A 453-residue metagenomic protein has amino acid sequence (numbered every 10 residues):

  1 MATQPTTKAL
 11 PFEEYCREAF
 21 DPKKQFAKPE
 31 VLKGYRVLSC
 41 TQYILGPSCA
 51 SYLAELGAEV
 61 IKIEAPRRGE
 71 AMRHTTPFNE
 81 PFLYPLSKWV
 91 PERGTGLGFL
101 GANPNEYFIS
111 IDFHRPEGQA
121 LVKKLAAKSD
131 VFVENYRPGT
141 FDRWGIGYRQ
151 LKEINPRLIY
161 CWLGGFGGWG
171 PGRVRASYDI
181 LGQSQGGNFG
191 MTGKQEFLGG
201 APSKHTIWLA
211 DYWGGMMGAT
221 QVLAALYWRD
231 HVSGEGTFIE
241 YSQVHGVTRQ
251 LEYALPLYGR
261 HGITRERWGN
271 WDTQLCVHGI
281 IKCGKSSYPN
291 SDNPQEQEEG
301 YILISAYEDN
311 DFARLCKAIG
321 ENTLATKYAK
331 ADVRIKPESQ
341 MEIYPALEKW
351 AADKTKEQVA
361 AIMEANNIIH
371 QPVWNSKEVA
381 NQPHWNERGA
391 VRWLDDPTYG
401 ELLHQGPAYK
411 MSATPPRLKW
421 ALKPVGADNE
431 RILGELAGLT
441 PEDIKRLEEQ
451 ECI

Functional and structural regions predicted by a protein language model:
M1-R36, R265, W271-C276, K282-S287 (+2 more regions): Terminal low-complexity tails and localization/encapsulation signals of metabolic enzymes
A2-H231, P424, E430-I453: N-terminal helix-loop segment corresponding to the beta1-alpha1 unit of nucleotide/adenylate-binding folds
R67, F166-G167, Q243-T248, K285-S287 (+3 more regions): Glycine-rich beta-alpha junction loops
R73-P81, R175, L257-E266, Q382-P397: Short, surface-exposed loop/helix-turn segments at secondary-structure junctions that function as lids/hinges flanking
G168, L198-W208, D230-V247, R267-W271 (+2 more regions): Conserved Rossmann-fold dehydrogenase catalytic segment
E196, G215-T237, R249, Y253-R260 (+1 more regions): Oxidoreductase and adenylate-handling cofactor-binding alpha/beta cores
G200-A210, G284-S287, Q295-G300, T414: Flexible glycine/proline-enriched surface loops and loop-helix/loop-strand junctions
V277-N366, H370: Aromatic-enriched alpha-helical interface/lid elements that frame and gate functional surfaces
